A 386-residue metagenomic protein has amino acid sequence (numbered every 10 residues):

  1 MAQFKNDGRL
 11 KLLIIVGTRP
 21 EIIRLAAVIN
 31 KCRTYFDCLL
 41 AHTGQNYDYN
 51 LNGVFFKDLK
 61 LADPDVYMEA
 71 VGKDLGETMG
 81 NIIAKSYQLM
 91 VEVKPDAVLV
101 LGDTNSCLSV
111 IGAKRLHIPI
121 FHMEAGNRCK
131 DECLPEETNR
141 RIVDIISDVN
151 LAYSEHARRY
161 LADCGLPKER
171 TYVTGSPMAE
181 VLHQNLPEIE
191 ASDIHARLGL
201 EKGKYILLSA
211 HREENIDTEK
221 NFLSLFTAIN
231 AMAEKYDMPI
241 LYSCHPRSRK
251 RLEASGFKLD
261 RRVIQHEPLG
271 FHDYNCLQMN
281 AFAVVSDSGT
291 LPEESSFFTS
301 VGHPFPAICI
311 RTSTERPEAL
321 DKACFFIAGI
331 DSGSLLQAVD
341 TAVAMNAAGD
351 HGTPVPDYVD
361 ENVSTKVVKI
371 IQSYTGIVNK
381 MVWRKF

Functional and structural regions predicted by a protein language model:
M1-M238, S248-F386: Nucleotide-activated sugar donor-binding and catalytic core shared by glycosyltransferases and related lipid-linked
